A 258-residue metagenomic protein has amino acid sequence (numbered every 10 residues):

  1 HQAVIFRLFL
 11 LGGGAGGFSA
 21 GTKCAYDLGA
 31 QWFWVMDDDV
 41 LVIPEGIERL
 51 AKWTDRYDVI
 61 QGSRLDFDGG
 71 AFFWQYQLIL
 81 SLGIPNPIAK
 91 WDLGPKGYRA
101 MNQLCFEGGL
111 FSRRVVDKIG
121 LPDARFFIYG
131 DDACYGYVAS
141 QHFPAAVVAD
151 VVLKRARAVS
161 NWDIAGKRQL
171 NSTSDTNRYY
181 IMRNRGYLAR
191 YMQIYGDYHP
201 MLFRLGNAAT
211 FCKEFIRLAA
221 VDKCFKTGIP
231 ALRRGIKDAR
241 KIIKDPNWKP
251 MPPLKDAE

Functional and structural regions predicted by a protein language model:
H1-R7: Acidic donor-binding segment of Leloir-type glycosyltransferases
L8-L28: Glycine-rich, basic loop-to-helix element that forms the pyrophosphate-binding segment of sugar-nucleotide handling
A30-D39: Short beta-strand-to-loop acidic/aromatic patch adjacent to the donor-nucleotide binding site
E45-Q75: Conserved donor NDP-sugar-binding/catalytic core segment of glycosyltransferases
W91-F111: A recurrent flexible, glycine/aromatic-enriched loop bordering the glycosyltransferase active site that acts as
G109, V115-G120, R125-V151: A short, conserved alpha-helix in the catalytic core of glycosyltransferases
V148-Q169: Active-site donor/metal-binding and catalytic loop motifs of nucleotide-sugar-dependent glycosylation enzymes
I194-E258: Non-catalytic, C-terminal membrane-associated alpha-helical segments of glycosyltransferases
